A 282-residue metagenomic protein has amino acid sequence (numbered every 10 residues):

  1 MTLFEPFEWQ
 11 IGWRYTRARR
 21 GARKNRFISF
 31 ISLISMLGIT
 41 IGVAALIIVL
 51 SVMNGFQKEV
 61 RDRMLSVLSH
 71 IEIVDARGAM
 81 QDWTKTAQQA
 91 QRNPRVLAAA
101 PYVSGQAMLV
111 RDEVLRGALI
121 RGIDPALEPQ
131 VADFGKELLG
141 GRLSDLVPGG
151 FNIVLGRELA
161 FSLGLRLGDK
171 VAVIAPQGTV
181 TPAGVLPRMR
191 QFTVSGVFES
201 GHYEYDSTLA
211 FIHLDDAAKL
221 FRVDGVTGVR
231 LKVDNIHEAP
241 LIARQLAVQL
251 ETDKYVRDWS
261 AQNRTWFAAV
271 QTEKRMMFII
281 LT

Functional and structural regions predicted by a protein language model:
M1-G42: N-terminal Sec/SRP start-transfer signal
Q10, R14-A18, K58, D62-S69 (+3 more regions): Short amphipathic alpha-helical coupling elements at transmembrane boundaries
F30-I34, G38, Q271-T282: Loop-to-helix entry region at the N-terminal start of transmembrane alpha-helices in multi-pass membrane transporters
I31, A44-L68: Alpha-helical transmembrane segments
N54, I71, P94-A100, L163 (+2 more regions): Structural motif
Q57-A87: Membrane-interface junction motifs in transport/secretion proteins
T84, Q88-D224: A structural signal for hydrophobic secondary-structure junctions, strongest on transmembrane helix-loop-helix units
Q177-G178, V185-I280: Mechanotransmission and gating elements of multispan inner-membrane complexes involved in transport and envelope
